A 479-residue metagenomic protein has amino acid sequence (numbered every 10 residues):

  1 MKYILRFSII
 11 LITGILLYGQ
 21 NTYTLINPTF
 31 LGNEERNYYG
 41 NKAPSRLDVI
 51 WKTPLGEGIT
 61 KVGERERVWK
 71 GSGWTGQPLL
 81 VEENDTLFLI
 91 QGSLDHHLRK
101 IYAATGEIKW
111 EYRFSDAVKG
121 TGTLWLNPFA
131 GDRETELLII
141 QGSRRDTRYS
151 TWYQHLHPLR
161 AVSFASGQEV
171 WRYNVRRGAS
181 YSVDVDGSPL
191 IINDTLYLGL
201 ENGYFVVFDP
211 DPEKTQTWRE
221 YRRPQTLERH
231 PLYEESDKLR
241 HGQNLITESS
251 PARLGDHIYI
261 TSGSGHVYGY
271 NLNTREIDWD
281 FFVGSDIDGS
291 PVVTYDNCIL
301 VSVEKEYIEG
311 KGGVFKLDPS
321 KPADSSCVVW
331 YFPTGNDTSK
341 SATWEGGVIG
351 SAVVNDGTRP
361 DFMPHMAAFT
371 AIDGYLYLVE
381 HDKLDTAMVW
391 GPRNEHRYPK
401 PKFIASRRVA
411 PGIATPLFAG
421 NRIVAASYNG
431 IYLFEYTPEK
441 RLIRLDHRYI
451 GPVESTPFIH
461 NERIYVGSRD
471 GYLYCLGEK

Functional and structural regions predicted by a protein language model:
M1-N21: Bacterial Sec-dependent N-terminal signal peptides
T22-Y23, F30, N37-G73, L79-I140 (+3 more regions): Extracytoplasmic/lumenal domain signature
